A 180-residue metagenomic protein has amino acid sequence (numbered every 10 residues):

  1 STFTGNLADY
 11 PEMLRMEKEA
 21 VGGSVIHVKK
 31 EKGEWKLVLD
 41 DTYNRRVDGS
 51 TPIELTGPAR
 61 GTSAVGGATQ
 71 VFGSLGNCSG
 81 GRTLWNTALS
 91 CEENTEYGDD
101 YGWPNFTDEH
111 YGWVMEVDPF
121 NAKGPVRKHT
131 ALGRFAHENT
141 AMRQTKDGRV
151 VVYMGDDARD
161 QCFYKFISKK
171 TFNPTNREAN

Functional and structural regions predicted by a protein language model:
S1-N180: Conserved small-residue
